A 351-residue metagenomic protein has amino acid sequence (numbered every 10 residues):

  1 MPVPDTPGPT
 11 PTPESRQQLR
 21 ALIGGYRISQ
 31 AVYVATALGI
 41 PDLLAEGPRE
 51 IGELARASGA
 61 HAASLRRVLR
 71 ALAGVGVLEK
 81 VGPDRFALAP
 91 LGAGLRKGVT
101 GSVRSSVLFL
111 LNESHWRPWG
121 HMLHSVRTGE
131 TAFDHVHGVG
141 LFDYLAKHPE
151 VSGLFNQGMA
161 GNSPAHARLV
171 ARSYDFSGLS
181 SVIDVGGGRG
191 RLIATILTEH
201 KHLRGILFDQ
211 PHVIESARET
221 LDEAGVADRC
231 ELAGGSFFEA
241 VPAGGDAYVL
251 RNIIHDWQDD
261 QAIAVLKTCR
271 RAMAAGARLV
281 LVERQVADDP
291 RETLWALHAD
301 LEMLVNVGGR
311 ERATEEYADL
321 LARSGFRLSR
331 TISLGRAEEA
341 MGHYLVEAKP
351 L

Functional and structural regions predicted by a protein language model:
P2-K80, F176-L351: Alpha-helical subdomain
P9, R16-P48, E53-A57, A62-S180: Conserved Class I S-adenosyl-L-methionine-dependent methyltransferase catalytic core
